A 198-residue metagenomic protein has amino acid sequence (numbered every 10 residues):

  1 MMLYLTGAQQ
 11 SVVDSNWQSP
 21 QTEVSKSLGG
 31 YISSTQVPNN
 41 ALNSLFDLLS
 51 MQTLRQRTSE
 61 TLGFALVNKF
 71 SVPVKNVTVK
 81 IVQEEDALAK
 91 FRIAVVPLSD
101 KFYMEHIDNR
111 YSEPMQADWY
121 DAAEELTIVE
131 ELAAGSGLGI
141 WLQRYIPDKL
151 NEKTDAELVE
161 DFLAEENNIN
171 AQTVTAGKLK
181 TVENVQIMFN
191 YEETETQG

Functional and structural regions predicted by a protein language model:
M1-G198: Long, small/polar-residue-biased beta-strand-and-loop interaction regions
